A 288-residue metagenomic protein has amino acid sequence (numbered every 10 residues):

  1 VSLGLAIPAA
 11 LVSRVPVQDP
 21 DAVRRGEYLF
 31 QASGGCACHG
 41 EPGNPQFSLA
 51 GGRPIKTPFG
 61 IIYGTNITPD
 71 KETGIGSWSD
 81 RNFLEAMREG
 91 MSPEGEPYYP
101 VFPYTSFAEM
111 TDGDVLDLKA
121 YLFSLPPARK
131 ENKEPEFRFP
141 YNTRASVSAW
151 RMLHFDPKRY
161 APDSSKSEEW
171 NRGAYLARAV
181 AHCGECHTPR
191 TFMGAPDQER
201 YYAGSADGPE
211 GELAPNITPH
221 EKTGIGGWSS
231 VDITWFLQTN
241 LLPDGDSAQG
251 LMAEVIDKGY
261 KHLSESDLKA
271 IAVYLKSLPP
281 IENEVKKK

Functional and structural regions predicted by a protein language model:
V1-A9: N-terminal type II signal-anchor transmembrane helix that functions as the membrane-insertion/stop-transfer segment
A9-Q31, A149-R178: Electrostatic cytochrome c docking/interface patches
A10-V12, V23-E27, F47-T73, V101-T105 (+2 more regions): Sequence context of c-type cytochrome heme-c attachment sites
G26, S33-P42, F83, L118 (+4 more regions): The canonical Cys-X-X-Cys-His
C38-N44, R88-E89, F123-S124, C186-F192 (+2 more regions): Detector for the c-type heme attachment site
P54-E85, T105-G113, R200-P243, I256-L268: Electron-transfer interface patches adjacent to heme c in soluble/periplasmic c-type cytochromes and di-/multiheme
R81, G90, G95-S106, T111-Y121: Membrane-embedded segments
K130-A145, K287: Extended, well-folded interaction surfaces typified by the phenylalanyl-tRNA synthetase beta subunit core
